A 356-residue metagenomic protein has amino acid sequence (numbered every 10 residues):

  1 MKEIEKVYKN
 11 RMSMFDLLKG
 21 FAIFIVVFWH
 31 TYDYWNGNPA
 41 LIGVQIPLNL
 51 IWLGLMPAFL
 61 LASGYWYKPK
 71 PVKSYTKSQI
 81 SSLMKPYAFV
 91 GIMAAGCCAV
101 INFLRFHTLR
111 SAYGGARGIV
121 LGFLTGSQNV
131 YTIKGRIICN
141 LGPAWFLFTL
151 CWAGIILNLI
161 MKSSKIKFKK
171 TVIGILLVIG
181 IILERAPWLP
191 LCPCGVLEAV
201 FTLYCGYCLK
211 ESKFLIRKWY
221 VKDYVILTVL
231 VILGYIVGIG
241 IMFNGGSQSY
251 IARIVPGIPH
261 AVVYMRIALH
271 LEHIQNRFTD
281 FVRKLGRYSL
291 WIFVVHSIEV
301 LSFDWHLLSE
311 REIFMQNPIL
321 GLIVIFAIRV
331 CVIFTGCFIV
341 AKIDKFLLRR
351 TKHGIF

Functional and structural regions predicted by a protein language model:
I4-E5, L215-K284, Y288-W291, I298-L307 (+1 more regions): Alpha-helical transmembrane segments and terminal signal-anchor/GPI-anchor hydrophobic tails, characterized by long
N10-I42, L55-S63, S82-N102, T149 (+5 more regions): Kinked, hydrophobic transmembrane alpha-helices enriched for aromatic residues and small/kink-inducing positions
V44-M56, K134-F148, R185-T202, G238-V263 (+1 more regions): Interfacial loop-to-helix transition and helix-capping segments at the boundaries of transmembrane helices
N49-P57, K70-C139, A153, K284-V294 (+1 more regions): Transmembrane alpha-helical segments and their boundary/interface "anchor" motifs in multi-pass integral membrane
L61, Y65-P69, A153-K162, A199-L215 (+5 more regions): Hydrophobic transmembrane alpha-helices
W152-L177, C208-I226: Solvent-exposed interhelical
K169-K213: Loop-centered beta-sheet repeat module
W305-S309, D344-F356: Membrane-proximal cytoplasmic C-terminal regulatory module of class A 7TM GPCRs
